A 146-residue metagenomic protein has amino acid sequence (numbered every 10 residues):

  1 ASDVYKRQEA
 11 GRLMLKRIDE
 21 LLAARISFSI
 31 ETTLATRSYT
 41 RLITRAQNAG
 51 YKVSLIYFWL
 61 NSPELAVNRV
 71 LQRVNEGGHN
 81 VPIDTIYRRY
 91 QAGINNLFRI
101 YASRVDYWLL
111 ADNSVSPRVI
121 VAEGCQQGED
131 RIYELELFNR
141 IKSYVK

Functional and structural regions predicted by a protein language model:
A1-Y5: Short, small-residue-biased leader/transition segments that mark boundaries at the very start of proteins
K6-A10, I86: Residue-level preference for long, well-ordered alpha-helices that form the structural scaffold of enzyme catalytic
E9-L60, G93: Glycine-rich phosphate-binding loop used to anchor ATP phosphates in small-molecule kinases, encompassing both
I43-A46, R69-Q72, G124-C125: Short, glycine/charged-enriched secondary-structure capping and boundary segments
A49-L97: A glycine- and Lys/Arg-enriched "phosphate-lid" helix/loop adjacent to the NTP-binding pocket of small-molecule kinases
R99-K146: NTP-dependent small-molecule kinase module
